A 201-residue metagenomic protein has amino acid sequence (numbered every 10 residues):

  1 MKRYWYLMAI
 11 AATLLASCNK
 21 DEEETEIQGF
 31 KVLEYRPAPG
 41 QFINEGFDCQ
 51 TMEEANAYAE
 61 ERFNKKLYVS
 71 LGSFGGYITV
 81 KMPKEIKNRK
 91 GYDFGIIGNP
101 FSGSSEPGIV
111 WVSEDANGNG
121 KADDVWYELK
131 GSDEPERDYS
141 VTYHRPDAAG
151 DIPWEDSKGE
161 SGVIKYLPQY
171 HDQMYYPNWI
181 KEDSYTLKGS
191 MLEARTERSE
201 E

Functional and structural regions predicted by a protein language model:
K2-A9: Sec-dependent signal peptide recognition, specifically the positively charged N-region followed immediately by
L14-S17: C-terminal motif of bacterial Sec signal peptides marking the signal peptidase cleavage site
D21-E106, V125, K130-E200: A domain-level signal for the mature, folded cores of soluble proteins
I109-W111: Beta-strand signatures of extracellular beta-sandwich domains
S113-N119: Short loop/turn segments immediately following beta-strands, especially the blade-tip and inter-blade linker loops
N119-V125: Intrinsically disordered, low-complexity coil segments
